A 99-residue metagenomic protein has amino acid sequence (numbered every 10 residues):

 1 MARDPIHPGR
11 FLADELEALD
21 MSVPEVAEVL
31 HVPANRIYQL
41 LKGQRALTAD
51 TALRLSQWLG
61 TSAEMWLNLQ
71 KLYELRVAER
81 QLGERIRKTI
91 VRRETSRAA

Functional and structural regions predicted by a protein language model:
M1-M21: A short, Lys/Arg-rich alpha-helix, primarily the initiator
P8, S62-A63: Hydrophobic side chains within well-formed alpha-helices
E17, E28, Q57: Short polybasic/polar patches that bind polyanions
M21-Q39: Short alpha-helical DNA-recognition segment
P33, Q44, L59, Q70-Y73: The DNA-recognition helices of helix-turn-helix-type DNA-binding domains
Q44-Q57: Short, basic-rich loop-to-helix N-cap that marks the start of a DNA-contacting helix
M65-A99: Short, charged recognition helix plus adjacent turn of helix-turn-helix-like nucleic-acid-binding domains
